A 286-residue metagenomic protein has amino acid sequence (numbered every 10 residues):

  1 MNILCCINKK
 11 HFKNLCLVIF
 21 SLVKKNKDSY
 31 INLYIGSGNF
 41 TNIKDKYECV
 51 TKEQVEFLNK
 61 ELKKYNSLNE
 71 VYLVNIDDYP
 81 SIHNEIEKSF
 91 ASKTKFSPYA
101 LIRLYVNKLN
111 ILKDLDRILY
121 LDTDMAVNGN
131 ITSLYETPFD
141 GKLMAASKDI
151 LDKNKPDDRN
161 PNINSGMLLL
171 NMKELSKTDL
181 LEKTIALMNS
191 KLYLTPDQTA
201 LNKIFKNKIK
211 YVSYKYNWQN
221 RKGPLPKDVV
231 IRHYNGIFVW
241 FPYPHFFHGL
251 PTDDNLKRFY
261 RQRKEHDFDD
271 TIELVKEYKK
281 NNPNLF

Functional and structural regions predicted by a protein language model:
M1-I7, L17, L170-F286: A glycosyltransferase accessory/donor-loop signature
N2-L4, N32-Y34, Y72: A structural signal for isolated positions on well-ordered beta-strands in alpha/beta enzyme cores
S21-S29: Short, acidic, metal-binding catalytic loop of nucleotide-sugar glycosyltransferases
I31-N39, A146: Short internal beta-strands
N39-L109: Active-site-proximal specificity loops/subdomain of glycosyltransferases
Y79-P80, K95-K148, N162, L169-L170: GT-A fold catalytic core of metal-dependent nucleotide-sugar glycosyltransferases, centered on the diacidic
S92-K93, L143-N162, F247-R261, N281-N282: A short, conserved beta-to-alpha structural element at the edge of catalytic cores that scaffolds binding
I131-S190, Q198: Conserved catalytic core of nucleotide-sugar-dependent glycosyltransferases
